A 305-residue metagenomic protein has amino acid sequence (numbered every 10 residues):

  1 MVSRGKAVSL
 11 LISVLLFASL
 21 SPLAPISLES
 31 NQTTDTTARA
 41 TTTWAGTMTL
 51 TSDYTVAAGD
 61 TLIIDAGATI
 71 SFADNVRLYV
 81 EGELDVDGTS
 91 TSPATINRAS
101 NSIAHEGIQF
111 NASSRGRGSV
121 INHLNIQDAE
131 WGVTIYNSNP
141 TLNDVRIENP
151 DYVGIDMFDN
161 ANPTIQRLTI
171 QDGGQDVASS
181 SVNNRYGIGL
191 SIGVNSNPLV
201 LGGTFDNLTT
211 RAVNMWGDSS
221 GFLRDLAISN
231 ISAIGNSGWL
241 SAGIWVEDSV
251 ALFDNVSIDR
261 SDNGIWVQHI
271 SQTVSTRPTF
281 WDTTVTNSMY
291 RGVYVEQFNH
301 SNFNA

Functional and structural regions predicted by a protein language model:
M1-N31: Secretory targeting signatures
P22-A305: Beta-strand/loop edge motif enriched in small/polar residues
